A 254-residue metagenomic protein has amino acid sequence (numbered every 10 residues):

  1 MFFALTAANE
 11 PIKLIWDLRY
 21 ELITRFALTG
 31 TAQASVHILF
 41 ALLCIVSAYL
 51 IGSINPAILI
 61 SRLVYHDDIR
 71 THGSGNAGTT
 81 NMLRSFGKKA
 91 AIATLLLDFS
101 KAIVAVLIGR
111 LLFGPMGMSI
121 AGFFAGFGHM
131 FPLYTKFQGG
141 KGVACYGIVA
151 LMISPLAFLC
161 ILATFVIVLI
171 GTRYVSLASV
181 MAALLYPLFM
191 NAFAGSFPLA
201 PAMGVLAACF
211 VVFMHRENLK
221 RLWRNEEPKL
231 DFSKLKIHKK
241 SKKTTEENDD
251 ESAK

Functional and structural regions predicted by a protein language model:
M1-A4, K239-K254: Long, low-complexity, intrinsically disordered cytosolic termini of multi-pass membrane proteins
M1-H37: Short, strongly hydrophobic alpha-helical membrane anchors
F40, C44, A48-S53, A57 (+13 more regions): Alpha-helical transmembrane segments in multi-pass membrane proteins
A57-I60, G128-Q138, F165-T172, R216-K220: C-terminal ends of transmembrane helices
L59-K89, K220-E246: Cytosolic, membrane-interface loops and tails of multi-pass inner-membrane proteins
D67-T79, Y134-G147, Y174-A182: Short, non-helical or kinked segments that cap or interrupt transmembrane helices
L83-F86, G109-F113, F124, G128 (+2 more regions): Interfacial segments of multi-pass membrane proteins
L159, V175-A182, S196-A207: Loop-to-transmembrane alpha-helix initiation sites
